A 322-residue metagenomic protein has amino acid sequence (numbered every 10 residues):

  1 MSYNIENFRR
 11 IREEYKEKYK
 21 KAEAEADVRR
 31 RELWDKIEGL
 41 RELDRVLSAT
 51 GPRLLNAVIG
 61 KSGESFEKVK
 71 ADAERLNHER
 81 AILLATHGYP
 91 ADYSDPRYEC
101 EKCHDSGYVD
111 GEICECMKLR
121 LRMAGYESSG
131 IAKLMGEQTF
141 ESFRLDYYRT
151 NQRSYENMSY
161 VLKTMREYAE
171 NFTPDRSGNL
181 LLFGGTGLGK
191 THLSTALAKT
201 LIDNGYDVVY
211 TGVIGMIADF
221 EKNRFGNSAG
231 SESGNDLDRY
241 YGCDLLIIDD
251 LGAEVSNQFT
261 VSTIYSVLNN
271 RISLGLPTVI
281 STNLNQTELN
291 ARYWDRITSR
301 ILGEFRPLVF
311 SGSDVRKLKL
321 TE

Functional and structural regions predicted by a protein language model:
M1-D44: Short, charge/polar-rich alpha-helical segments
A85-E137: Interdomain "pre-motor" coupling segment immediately N-terminal to P-loop NTPase/helicase cores
L134-G136, F140-L180: Pre-Walker A (pre-P-loop) alpha-helix and adjacent loop at the N terminus of AAA/AAA+ ATPase modules, a conserved
R149-S159, I202-G242, Q258: Short glycine-rich substrate-engagement loop in P-loop NTPases that contacts/grips substrate
E167-F172, D219-L246, S262-N270, R296: Conserved alpha-helical scaffold flanking the Walker A/P-loop in AAA+ ATPase domains
S177-L193: Walker A/P-loop nucleotide-binding motif
G178, Y206-D207, G242-L245, L274-I280: Loop/turn-to-beta-strand initiation segments
M216-F225, L251-E322: Replace "adjacent to P-loop NTPase cores in ATP/GTP-dependent enzymes" with "adjacent to NTP-binding cores
